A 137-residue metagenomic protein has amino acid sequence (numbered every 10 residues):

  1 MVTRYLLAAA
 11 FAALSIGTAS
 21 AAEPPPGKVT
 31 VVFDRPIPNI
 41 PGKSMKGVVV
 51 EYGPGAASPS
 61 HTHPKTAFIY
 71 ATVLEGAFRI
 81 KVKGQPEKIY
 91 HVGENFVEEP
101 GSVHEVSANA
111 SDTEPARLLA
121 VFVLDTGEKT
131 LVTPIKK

Functional and structural regions predicted by a protein language model:
M1-L7: Bacterial N-terminal signal peptides that target proteins for export
A8-G17: Bacterial N-terminal signal peptides
G17-E23: Sec/Tat signal peptide C-region and signal peptidase I cleavage site
P25-S60, T66: A short glycine-rich, His/Asp/Glu-containing loop-to-beta-strand
I37-G42, Y52-P54, G84-G101: Short acidic-glycine-tyrosine-enriched beta hairpin
A57-P59, R79, E94-N109: Histidine-centered metal-chelating micro-motifs
K65-G84, V92-N95: Glycine- and acidic-residue-biased ligand/ion/polar-headgroup-sensing regions
P86-E87, G101-K129: Ligand-binding loop in jelly-roll beta-barrel domains
